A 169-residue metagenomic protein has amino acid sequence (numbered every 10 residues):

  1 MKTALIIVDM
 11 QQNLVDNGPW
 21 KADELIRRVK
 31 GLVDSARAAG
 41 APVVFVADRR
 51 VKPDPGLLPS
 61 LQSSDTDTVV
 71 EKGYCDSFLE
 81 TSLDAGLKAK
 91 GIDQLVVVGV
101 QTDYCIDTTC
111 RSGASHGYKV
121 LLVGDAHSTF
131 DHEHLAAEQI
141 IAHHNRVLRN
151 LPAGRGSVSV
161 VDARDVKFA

Functional and structural regions predicted by a protein language model:
M1, G18-A47: A short alpha/beta connector and helix-capping loop motif
M1-A4, G31-S35, A39, V51-A169: Active-site-adjacent betaalpha module
A4-M10: N-terminal nucleotide-binding beta1-loop-alpha1 segment
M10, D48, D125: Active-site loop/turn elements of alpha/beta-hydrolase fold enzymes, especially the short glycine-/histidine-rich
Q12-N17: Short acidic, Gly/Ser-rich segments with clustered Asp/Glu that frequently serve as metal-coordination loops in enzyme
